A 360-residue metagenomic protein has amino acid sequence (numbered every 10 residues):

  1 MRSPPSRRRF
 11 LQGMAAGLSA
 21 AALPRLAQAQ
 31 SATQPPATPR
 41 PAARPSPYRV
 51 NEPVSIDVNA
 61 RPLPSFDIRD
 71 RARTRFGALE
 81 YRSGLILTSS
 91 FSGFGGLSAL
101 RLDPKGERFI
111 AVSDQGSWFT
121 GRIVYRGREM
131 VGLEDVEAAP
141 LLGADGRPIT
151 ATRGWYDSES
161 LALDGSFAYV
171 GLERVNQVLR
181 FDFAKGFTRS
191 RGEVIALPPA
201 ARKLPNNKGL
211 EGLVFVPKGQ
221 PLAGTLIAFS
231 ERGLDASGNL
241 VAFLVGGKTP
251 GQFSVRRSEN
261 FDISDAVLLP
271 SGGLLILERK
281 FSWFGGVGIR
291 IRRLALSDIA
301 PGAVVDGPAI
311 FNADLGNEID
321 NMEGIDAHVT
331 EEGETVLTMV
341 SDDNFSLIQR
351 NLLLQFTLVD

Functional and structural regions predicted by a protein language model:
R2, G13-L18, P24-D360: Sequence/structural signature of beta-propeller domains
